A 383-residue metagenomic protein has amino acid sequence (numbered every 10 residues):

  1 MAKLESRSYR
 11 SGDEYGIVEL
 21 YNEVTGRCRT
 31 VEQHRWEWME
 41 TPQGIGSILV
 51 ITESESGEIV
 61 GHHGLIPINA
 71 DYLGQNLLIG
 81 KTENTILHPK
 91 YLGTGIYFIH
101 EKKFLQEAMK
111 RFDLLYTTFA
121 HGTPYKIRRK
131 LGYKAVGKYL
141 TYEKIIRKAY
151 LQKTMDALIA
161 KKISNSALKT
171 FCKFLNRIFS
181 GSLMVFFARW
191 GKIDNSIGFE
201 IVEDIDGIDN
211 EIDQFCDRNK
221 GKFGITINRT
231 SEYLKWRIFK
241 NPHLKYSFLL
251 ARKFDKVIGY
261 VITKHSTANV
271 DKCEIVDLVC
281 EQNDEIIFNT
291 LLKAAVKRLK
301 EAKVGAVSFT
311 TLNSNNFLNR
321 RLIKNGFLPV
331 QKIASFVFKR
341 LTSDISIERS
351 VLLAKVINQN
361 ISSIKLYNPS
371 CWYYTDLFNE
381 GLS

Functional and structural regions predicted by a protein language model:
L4-I86, I201-C280: A conserved beta-strand-loop-helix scaffold within acyl/acetyltransferase catalytic domains
T25, A108, F112, L131-G132: A generic secondary-structure signal for well-formed alpha-helical elements
S56-G57, Q106-D113, E301: Secondary-structure boundary elements
H63-G64, T94, D113: An N-terminal, globular interaction/scaffold subdomain
P67, L114-R177, R237-K240, S247 (+3 more regions): Active-site/acyl-donor-binding loops of N-acyltransferases
G80-L87, H100-M109, T117-Y125, R129 (+1 more regions): Hydrophobic, well-ordered secondary-structure scaffolds
L87, L92-E107, E285-K297: Conserved acetyl-CoA-binding loop-helix of GNAT-fold acetyltransferases
D156-F215: Extended, charge-rich helix/loop segments that form flexible, surface "patches" used to engage negatively charged
